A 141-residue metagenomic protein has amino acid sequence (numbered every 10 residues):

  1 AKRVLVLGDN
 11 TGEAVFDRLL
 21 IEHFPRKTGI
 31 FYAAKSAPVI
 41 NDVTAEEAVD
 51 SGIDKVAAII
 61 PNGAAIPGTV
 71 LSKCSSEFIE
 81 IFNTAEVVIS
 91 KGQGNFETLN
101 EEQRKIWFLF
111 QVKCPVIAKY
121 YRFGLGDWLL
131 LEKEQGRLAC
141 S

Functional and structural regions predicted by a protein language model:
A1-R3, A14, I21-A64: Conserved nucleotide-cofactor-binding alpha/beta core module
R3-L5, E86-V87: Structural motif
V4-L5, A14-V15, L19, F110-Q111 (+1 more regions): Well-ordered, non-transmembrane segments within structured domains
L7-G8, A65: Short, contiguous strand/loop micro-motifs
G8, A34, F110: Short beta-strand/turn micro-motifs composed of small residues that flank or help shape donor/cofactor-binding pockets
D9-R18, A37-V39, Q93-E97: Gly/Ser/Thr-rich loops at beta-strand to alpha-helix junctions that form or flank small-molecule/cofactor-binding
G12-L19, H23, V70-C74: Active-site glycine-rich loop that binds ribose-phosphate moieties when present
I40, E47-S141: C-terminal functional extensions of proteins
